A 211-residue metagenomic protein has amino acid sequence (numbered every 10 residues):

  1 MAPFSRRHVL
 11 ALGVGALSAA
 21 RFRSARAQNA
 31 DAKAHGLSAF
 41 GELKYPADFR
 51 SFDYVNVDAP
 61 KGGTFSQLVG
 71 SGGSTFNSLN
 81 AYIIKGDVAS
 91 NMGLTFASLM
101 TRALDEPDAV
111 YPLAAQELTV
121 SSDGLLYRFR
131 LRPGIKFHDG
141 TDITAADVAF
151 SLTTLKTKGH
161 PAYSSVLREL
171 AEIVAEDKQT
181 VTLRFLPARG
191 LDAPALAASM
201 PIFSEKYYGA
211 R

Functional and structural regions predicted by a protein language model:
A2-P3, H8-R26: N-terminal export signals
P3, P112, D142: Short aromatic/basic micro-patch
N29-D123, T153: N-terminal lobe/hinge region of extracytoplasmic solute-binding protein
V55, A59, I84-A89, E117-P161 (+3 more regions): Aromatic- and charge-enriched surface segment that lines or borders ligand/interaction sites
L104-P112, K158-L167: Short, solvent-exposed secondary-structure boundary motifs
R130, S164-R211: Surface-exposed binding/hinge segments that line and control ligand-binding clefts or catalytic entry sites
